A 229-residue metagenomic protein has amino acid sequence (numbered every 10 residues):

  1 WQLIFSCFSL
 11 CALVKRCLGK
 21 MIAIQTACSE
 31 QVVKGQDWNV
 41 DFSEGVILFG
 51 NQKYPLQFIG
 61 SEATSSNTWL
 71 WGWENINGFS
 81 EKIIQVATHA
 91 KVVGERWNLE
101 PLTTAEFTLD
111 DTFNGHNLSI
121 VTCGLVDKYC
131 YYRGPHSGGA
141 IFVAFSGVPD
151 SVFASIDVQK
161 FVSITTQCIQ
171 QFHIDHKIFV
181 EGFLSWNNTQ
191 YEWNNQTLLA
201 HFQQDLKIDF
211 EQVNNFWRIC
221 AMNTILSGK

Functional and structural regions predicted by a protein language model:
W1-T88: N-terminal leader/presequence regions that precede the main folded/catalytic core
A23-V32, T108-G124, K177-Q190, L199-F202: Short, solvent-exposed secondary-structure boundary motifs
G35-S43, P135-S137, E192-Q196, V213-N214: Short, ordered beta-strand-loop transition motifs
S43-G45, N67, E95, F107 (+2 more regions): Beta-strand-connecting loop/turn residues
L48-Y54, E74-I76, S146-V148, H201-L206 (+1 more regions): Secondary-structure transition/turn motif
E81-I174: Surface-exposed beta-loop interaction hotspot
I156-K229: Alpha-helical oligomerization segments
